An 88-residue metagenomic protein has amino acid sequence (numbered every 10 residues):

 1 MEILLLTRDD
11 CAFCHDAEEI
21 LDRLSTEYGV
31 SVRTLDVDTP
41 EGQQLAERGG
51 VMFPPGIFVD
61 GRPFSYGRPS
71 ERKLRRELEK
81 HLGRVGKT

Functional and structural regions predicted by a protein language model:
M1-L24: Local sequence-structure signature of Cys/Sec-based thiol-disulfide redox active-site neighborhoods
H15-E19, Q44, P69: Generic recognition of short, well-ordered alpha-helical segments
T26-Y28: Short, structurally constrained coil/turn elements that cap an alpha-helix or connect an alpha-helix to the following
V30-G42: Thiol-based oxidoreductase modules, predominantly thioredoxin-like and allied folds used for disulfide exchange
R48-F58: Structural micro-motif
V59-K87: Non-catalytic, surface beta->alpha helical segment in thiol-disulfide oxidoreductase systems
